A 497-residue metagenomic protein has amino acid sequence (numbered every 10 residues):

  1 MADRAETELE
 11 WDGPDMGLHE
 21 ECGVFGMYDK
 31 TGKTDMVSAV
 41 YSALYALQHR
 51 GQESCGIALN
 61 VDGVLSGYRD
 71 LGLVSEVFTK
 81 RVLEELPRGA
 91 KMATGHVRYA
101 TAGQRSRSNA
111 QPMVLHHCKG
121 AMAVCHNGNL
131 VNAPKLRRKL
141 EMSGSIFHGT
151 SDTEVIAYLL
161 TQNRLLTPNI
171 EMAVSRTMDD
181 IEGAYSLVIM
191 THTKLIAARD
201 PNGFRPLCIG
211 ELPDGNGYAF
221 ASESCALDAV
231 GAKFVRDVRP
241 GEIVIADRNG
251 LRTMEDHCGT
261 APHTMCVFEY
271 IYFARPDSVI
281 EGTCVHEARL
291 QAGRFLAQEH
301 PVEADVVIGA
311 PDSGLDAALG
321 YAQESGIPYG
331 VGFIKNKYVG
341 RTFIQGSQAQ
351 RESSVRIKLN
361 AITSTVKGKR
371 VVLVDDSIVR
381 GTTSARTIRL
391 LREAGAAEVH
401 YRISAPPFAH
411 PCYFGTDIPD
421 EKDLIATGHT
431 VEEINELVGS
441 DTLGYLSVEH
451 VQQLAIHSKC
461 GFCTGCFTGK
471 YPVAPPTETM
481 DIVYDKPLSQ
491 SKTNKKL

Functional and structural regions predicted by a protein language model:
A2-P240, I245-A304, A310, E398: Conserved short alpha-helical segments that host acidic/polar catalytic motifs at enzyme active sites
T101-A102, N132, I196, F204-R205 (+7 more regions): Flexible loop/turn segments at secondary-structure boundaries
S145, L166-T167, P301-D305, Q323-G330 (+2 more regions): Secondary-structure transition/capping motifs at alpha-helix termini and the adjoining loop/turn into the next element
G149, E154-A157, Y329-G340, L437-A455: A conserved beta-strand->alpha-helix junction
Y158-P168, P311, L319, Q323-R341: Amphipathic alpha-helical
M178, T193, G231-D237, C258 (+1 more regions): PRPP-dependent phosphoribosyltransferase catalytic core
V307, G314-Y321, S325, Y329 (+2 more regions): Extended, hydrophobic alpha-helical segments in both membrane/secreted and soluble proteins
G326-V371, T382, A409-G415, P419: Short, glycine/charge-rich flexible loops or terminal/linker lids adjacent to PRPP-binding catalytic cores
